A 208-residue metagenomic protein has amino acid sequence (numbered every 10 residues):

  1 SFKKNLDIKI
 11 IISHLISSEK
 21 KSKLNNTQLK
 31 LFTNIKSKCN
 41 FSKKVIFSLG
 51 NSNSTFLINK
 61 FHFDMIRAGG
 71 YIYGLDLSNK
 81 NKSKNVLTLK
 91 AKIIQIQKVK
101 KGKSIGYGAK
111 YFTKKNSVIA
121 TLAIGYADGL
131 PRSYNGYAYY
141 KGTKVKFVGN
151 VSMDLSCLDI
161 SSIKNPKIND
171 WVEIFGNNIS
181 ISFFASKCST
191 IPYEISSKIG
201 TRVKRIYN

Functional and structural regions predicted by a protein language model:
S1-K92, I96-K100, S162: Active-site loop/helix belt of alpha/beta enzymes
K98-N208: C-terminal accessory subdomain/extension
